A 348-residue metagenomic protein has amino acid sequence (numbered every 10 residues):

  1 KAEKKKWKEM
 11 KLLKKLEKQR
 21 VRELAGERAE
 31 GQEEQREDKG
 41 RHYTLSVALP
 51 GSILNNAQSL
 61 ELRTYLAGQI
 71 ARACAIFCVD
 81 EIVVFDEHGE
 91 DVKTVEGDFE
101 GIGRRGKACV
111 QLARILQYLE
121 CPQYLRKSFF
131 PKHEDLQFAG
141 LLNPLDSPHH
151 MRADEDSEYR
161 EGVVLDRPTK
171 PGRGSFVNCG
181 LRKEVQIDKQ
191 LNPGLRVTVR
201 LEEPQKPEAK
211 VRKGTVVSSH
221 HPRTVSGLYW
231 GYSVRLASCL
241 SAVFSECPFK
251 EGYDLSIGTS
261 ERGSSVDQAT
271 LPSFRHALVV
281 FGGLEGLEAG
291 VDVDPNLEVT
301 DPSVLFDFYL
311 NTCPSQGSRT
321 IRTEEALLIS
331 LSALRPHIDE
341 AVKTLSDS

Functional and structural regions predicted by a protein language model:
K1-S348: Post-transcriptional modification and biogenesis factors for structured RNAs of the translation apparatus
